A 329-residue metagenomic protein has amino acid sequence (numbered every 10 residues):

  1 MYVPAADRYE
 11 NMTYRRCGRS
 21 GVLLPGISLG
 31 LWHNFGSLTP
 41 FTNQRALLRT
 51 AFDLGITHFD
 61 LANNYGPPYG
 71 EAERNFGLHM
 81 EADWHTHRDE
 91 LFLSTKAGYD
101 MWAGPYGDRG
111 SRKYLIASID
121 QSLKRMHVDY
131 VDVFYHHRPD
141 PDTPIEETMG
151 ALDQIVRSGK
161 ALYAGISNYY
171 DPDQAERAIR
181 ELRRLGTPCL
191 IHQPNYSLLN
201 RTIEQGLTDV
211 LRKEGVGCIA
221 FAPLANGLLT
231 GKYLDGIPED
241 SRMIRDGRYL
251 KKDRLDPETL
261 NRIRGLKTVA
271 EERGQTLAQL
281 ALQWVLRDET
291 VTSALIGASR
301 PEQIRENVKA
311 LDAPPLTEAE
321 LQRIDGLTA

Functional and structural regions predicted by a protein language model:
M1-L91, R157: N-terminal binding-site loop/beta-alpha segment at the start of enzyme catalytic domains that lines or forms
Y2-N11, P139-T328: Beta/alpha (TIM)-barrel catalytic core signal, keyed to glycine-rich beta->alpha loops juxtaposed to Asp/Glu that bind
G18-G36, S94-G107, Y130, Y135: N-terminal small/glycine-rich loop or linker at the start of catalytic domains across soluble metabolic enzymes
V22-I27, G55-T57, H85-L91, V128-D132 (+5 more regions): Short, well-ordered coil/turn segments that N-cap beta-strands
T39-A51, G110-M126, A175-I179: Short, acidic/polar
T39-N43, E71, N75, Y106-Y114 (+2 more regions): Alpha-helix N-cap and loop-to-helix initiation/capping positions
R88-M101, Q193-N195: A short, structured active-site edge motif that brings together acidic residues
L123-T143: Active-site groove signature of glycoside hydrolases
